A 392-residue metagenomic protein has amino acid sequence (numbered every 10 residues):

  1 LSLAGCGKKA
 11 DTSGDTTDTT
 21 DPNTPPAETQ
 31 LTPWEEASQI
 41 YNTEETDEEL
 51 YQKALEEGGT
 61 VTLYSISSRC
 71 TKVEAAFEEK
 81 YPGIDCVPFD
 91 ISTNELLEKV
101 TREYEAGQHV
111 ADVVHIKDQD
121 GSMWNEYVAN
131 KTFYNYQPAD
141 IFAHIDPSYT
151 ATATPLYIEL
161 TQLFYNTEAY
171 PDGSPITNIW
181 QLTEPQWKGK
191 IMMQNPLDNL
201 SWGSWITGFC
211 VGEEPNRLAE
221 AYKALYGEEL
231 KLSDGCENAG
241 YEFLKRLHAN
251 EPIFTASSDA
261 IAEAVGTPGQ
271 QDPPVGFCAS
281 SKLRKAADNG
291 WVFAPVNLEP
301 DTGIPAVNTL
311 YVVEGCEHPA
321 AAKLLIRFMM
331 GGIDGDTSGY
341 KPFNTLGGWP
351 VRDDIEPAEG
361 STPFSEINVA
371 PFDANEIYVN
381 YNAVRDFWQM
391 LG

Functional and structural regions predicted by a protein language model:
S2-G5: C-terminal motif of bacterial Sec signal peptides marking the signal peptidase cleavage site
T24-P25, E44-E56, I66-D85, A287 (+1 more regions): Short, polar/charged alpha-helical segment
P26-A37, T43, E366-G392: Conserved C-terminal helix/tail region of periplasmic/extracytoplasmic solute-binding proteins
T62-A75, V87-T101, H109-G266: Extracytoplasmic ligand-binding site segments that recognize negatively charged/polar headgroups
Q108-I116, F254, Q271-A279, A294-P295: Paired acidic/hydrophobic, glycine-rich loop segments that form the ligand-binding mouth/hinge of periplasmic-binding
G121-E126, P273-V292: A ligand-binding cleft/hinge motif common to bilobed small-molecule-binding domains
A143-P147, I158-T161, F243-L247, N289-Y311: Periplasmic-binding protein-like
G303-I304, N308-E376: Mature extracytoplasmic/periplasmic domains
